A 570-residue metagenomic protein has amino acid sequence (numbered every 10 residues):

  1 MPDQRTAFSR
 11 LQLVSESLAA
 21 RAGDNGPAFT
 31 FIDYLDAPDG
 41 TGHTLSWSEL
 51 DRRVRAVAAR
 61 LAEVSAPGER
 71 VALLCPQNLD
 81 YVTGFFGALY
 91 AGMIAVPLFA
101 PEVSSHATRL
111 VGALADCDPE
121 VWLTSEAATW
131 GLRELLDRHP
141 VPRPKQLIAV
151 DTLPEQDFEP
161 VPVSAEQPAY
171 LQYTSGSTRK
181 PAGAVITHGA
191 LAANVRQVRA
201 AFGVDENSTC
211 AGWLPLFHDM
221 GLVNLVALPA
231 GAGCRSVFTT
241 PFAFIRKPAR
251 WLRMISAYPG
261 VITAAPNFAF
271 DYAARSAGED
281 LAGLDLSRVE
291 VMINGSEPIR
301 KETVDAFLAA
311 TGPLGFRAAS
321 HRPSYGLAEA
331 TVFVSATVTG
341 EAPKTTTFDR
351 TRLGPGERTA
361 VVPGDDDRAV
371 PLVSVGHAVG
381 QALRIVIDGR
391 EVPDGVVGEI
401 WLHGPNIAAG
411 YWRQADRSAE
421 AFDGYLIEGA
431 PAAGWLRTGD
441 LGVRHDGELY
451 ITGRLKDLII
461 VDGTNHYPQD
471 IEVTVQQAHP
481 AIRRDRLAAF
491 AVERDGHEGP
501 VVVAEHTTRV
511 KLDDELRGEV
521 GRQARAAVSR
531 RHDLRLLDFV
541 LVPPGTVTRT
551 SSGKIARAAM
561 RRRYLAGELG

Functional and structural regions predicted by a protein language model:
E16-S46, P168-L171, T178, G326 (+1 more regions): AMP-dependent adenylate-forming
P27, I148, E155-Y173, R179-K180 (+2 more regions): Conserved pre-ATP/AMP-binding loop-to-beta segment of ANL
F29-F86, V103-V111, G183-A192: Conserved AMP-binding/adenylate-forming core of the ANL superfamily
W122, S256, T263, G404 (+3 more regions): AMP-binding/adenylate-forming catalytic core of the ANL superfamily
A192-T209, D219-V261, S276-E279: Conserved AMP-binding/adenylation subdomain of ANL enzymes
G260-A264, S276-D367, A382-R384, G389: Gly/Ser/Thr-rich phosphate-binding loop
V373-Q381, V386, R390-G395, E399-V461: Conserved ATP-binding/catalytic segment of the ANL
D485-F490, V501-V502, R525-G570: Conserved C-terminal "lid"/linker of ANL adenylate-forming enzymes
